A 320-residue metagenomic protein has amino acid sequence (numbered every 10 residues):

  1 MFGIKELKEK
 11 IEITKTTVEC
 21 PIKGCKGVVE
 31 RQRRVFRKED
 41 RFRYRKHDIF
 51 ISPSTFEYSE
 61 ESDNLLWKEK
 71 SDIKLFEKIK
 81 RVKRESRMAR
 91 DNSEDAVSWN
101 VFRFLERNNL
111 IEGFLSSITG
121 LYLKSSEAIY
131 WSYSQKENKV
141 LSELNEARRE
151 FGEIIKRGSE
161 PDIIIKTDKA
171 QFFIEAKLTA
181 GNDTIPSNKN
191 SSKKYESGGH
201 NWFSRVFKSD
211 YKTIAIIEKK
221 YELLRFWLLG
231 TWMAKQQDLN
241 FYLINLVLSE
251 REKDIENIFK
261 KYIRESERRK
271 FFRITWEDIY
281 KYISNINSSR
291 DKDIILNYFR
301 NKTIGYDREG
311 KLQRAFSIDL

Functional and structural regions predicted by a protein language model:
M1, L224-L320: Non-catalytic C-terminal interaction segments of nucleic acid-processing enzymes
M1-K136, I318-L320: Nuclease-adjacent, charged terminal/linker segments that flank catalytic cores
Q32-R34, S126-D168: Active-site metal-binding core of divalent-cation-utilizing nuclease and nuclease-like domains
N92, A96, N100, I155-S159 (+3 more regions): Short, well-structured alpha-helical interface segments that form or flank functional binding sites
G113-F114, A176, T184-P186, E252-K261: A short acidic (Asp/Glu
I164-F173, A234-Q237: Active-site beta-strand-loop-beta-strand hairpin of nuclease catalytic cores that positions key catalytic residues
A170, L178-G181, L248-E252: Short, solvent-exposed loop/turn segments at secondary-structure junctions
D183-I244: Acidic, metal/cofactor-coordinating or nucleic-acid-engaging core segments within structured domains
